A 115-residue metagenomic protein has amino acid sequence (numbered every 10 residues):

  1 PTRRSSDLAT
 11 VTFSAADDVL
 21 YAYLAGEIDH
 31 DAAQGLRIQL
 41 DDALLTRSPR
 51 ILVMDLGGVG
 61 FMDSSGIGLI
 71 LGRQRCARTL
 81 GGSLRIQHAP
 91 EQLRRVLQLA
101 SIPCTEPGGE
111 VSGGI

Functional and structural regions predicted by a protein language model:
P1-S5: Short, small-residue-biased leader/transition segments that mark boundaries at the very start of proteins
S6-Y23: Short beta-strand/loop segment at the start of cytosolic alpha/beta domains
E27-E106: Amphipathic alpha-helical interaction surfaces in cytosolic regulatory modules
C104-I115: Short acidic-hydrophobic, aromatic-tinged amphipathic segments that line or gate anion-handling sites
